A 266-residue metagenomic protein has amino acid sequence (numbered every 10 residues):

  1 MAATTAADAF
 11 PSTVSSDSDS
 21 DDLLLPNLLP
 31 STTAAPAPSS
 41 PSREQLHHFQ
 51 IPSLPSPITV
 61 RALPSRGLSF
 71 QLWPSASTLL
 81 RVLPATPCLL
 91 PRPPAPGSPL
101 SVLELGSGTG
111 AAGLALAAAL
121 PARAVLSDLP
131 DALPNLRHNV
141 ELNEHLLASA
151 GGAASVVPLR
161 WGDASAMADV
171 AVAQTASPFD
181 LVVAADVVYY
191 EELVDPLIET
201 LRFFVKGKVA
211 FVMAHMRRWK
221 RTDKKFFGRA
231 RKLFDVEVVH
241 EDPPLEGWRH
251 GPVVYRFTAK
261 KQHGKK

Functional and structural regions predicted by a protein language model:
M1-K266: S-adenosylmethionine-dependent methyltransferases
